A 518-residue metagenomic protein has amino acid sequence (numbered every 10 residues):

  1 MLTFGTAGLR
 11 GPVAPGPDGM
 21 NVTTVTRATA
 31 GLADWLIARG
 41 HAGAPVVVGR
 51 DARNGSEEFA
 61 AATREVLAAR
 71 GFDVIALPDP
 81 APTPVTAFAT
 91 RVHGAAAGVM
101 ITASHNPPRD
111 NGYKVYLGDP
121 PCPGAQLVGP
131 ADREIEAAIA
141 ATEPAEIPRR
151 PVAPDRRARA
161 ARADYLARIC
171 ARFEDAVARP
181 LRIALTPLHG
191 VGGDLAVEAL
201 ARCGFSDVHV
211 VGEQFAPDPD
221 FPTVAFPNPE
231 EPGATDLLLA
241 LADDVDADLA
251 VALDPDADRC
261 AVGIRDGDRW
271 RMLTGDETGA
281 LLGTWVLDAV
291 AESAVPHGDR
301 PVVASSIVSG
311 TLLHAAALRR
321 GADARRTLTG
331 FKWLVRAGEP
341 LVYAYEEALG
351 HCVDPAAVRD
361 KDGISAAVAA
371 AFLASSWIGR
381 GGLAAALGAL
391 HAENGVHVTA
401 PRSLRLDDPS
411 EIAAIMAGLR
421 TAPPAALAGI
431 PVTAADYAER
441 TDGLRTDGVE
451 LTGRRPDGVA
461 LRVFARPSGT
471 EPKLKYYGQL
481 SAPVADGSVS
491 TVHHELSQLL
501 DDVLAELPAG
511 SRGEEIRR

Functional and structural regions predicted by a protein language model:
M1-R70, R156-L181, V191, F464 (+1 more regions): An N-terminal, well-structured beta->alpha segment
L2-D18, A103-N106, P187-A199, Y345-G350 (+2 more regions): Conserved phosphate/anionic-ligand binding catalytic regions in large, soluble enzymes, centered on
L2-T3, P12, N111-A242: Gly/Ser/Thr-enriched, mixed-charge loops and adjacent short helices that form phosphate/oxyanion-binding elements
V47-D110, A201-V262: N-terminal small/polar loop signature for handling phosphorylated ligands or for N-terminal nucleophile
E58-L67, R109-G118, A196, D258-T278 (+1 more regions): Short Gly/Thr/Asp-enriched flexible loops that form oxyanion-binding sites at enzyme active sites
Y116, P121-P148, T278-P301, S305-A315 (+1 more regions): Glycine-rich phosphate-binding loop plus the immediately following alpha-helix
D243, A247-L249, L253, R269 (+3 more regions): Phosphate-binding and adjacent anionic-ligand microenvironments
